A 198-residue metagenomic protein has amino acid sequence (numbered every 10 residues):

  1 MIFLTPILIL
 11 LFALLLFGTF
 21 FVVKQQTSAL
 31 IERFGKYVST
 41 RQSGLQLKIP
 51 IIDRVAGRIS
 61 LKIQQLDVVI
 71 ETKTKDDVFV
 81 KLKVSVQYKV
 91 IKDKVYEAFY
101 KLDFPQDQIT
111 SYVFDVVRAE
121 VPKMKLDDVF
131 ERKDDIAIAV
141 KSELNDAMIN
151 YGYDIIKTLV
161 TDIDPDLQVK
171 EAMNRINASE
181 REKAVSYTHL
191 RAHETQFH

Functional and structural regions predicted by a protein language model:
I2-F20: Single-pass alpha-helical transmembrane signal-anchor segments
V23, I31-F34, T40, I52-Q168 (+1 more regions): Amphipathic, interface-forming alpha-helical segments with heptad-repeat character
Q26, S43-L45: Tight coil/turn sites that cap or link beta-strands
E32, E180-E182, E194: Acidic-residue sensor for enzyme active/binding pockets
Q46-I52: Short linear S-[DN]-x-LW-Φ motif typified by the pepsin-like aspartic protease active-site region
L167-V185: Short, low-complexity, polybasic intrinsically disordered segments
H189, E194-H198: Single conserved hydrophobic/aromatic residue that forms the stacking wall/gate of nucleotide- or nucleobase-binding
